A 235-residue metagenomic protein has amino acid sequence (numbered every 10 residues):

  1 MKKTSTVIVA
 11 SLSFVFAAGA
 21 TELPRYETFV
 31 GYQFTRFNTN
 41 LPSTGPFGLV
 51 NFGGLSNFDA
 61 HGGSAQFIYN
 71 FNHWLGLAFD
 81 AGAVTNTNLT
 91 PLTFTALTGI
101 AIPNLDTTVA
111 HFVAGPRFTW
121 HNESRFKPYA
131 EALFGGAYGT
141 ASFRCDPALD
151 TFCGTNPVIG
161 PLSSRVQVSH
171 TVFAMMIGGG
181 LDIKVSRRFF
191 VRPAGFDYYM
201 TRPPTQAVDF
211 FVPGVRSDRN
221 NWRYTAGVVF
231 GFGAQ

Functional and structural regions predicted by a protein language model:
M1-L23, G233-Q235: Cleavable N-terminal export/targeting peptides
G19-Y69, Y198, R223-Q235: Short glycine/proline- and aromatic-enriched beta-strand/turn motifs that initiate or cap beta-hairpins
Q33, D80-G82, F196: Active-site-proximal beta-strand/loop segments in catalytic clefts of secreted hydrolases
N38, Q66-V158, V172-F173, V191-R192 (+1 more regions): Gram-negative (and chloroplast) outer-membrane scaffold detector with strong preference for beta-barrel transmembrane
T44-G53, A96-L105, G160-Q167, D209-R216: Extracellular loop and loop/strand-boundary signature of outer-membrane beta-barrel proteins
L55-H61, D106-H111, Q167-A174, R216-N220: Short sequence motifs at beta-strands and strand-loop junctions characteristic of Gram-negative outer-membrane
G178-D182: A broad helix-preferring feature
S186-Q235: Predominantly the C-terminal beta-signal and adjacent terminal strand-loop region of outer-membrane beta-barrel
